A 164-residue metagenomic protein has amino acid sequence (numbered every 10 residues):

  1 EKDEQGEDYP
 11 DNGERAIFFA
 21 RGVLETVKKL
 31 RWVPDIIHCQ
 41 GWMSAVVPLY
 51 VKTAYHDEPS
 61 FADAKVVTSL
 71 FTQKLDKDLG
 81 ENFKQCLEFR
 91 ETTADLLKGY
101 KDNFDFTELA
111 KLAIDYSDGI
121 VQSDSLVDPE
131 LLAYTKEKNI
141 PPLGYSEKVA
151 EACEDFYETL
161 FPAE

Functional and structural regions predicted by a protein language model:
E1-E164: Catalytic cores of nucleotide-sugar-dependent glycosyltransferases that transfer UDP/GDP/TDP-activated
